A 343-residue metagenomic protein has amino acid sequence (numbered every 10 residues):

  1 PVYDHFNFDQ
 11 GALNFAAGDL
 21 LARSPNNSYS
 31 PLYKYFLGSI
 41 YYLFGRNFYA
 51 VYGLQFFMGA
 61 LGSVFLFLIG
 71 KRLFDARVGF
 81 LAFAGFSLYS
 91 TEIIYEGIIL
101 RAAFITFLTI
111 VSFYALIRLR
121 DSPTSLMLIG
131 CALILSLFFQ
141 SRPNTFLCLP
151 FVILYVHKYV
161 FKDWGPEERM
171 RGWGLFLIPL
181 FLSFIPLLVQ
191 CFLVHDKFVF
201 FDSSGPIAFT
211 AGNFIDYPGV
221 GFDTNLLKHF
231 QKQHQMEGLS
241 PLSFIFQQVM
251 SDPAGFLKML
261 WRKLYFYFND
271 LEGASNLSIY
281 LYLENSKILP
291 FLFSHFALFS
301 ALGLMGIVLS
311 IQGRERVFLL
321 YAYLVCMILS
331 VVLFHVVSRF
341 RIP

Functional and structural regions predicted by a protein language model:
P1-A22, G172-M236: Juxtamembrane membrane-water interface segments immediately following transmembrane helices in multi-pass
P1-G11, S24-F36, G45-Y49, F198-D202 (+3 more regions): Extracytoplasmic catalytic/substrate-binding loops of multi-pass membrane glycan-assembly enzymes
Y3, S28, L32-Y33, V51-M58 (+4 more regions): Multi-pass, polyprenyl lipid-linked donor-dependent membrane glycosyltransferases
A17-L20, D223-I307: Lumenal/periplasmic acceptor-binding loop at the mouth of the active site in multi-pass, GT-C-fold membrane enzymes
G53-F74, I110-V111, A115, A301-V308: Transmembrane-helix motifs of polytopic, lipid-linked glycan transferases
L61-L88, T106-F107, D121-L128, R314-A322: Transmembrane-helix signature of polytopic, membrane-embedded enzymes that assemble or transfer cell-envelope glycans
A76, S112-G130, F138, V156-W164 (+1 more regions): Membrane-interface transmembrane helices that cradle and orient dolichyl/undecaprenyl
R118-R120, L126, C148-F181, L188-V189: Perimembrane helix-loop-helix junctions
